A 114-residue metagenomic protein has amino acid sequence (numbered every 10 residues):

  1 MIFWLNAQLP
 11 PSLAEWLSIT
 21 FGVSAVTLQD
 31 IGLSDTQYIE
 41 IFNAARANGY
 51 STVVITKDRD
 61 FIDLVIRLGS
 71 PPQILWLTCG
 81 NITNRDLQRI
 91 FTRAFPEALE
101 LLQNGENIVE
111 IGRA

Functional and structural regions predicted by a protein language model:
M1-I2, A114: Intrinsically disordered, low-complexity and often Lys/Arg-enriched segments
I2-T52: N-terminal first-folded block
L5-N6, T56-K57, C79: Small/polar loops that bind or transfer phosphate-bearing groups
E40-A44, L87-F95: Short, surface-exposed amphipathic charged segments that create phosphate/polyanion-binding patches used for binding
A45-V65: Acidic, metal-binding active-site segment of PIN/NYN-like and related structure-specific nucleases
I62-F91: Mid-chain, well-packed structural core segment of small domains
P96-A114: Charged phosphate-binding loop/patch that engages nucleotide di/tri-phosphates or the phosphate backbone of nucleic
